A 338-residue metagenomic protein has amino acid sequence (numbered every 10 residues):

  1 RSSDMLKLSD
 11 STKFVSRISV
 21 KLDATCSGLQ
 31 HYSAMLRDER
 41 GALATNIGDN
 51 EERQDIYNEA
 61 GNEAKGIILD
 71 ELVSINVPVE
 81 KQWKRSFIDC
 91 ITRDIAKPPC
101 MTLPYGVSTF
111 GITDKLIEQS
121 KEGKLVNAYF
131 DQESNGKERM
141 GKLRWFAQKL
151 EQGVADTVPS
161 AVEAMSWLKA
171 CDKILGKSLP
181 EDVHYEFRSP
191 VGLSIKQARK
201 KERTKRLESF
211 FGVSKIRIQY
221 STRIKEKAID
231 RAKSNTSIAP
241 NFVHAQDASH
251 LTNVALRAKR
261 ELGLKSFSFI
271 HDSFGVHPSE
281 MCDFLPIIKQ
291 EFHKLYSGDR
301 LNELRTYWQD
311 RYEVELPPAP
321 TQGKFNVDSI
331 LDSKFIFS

Functional and structural regions predicted by a protein language model:
R1-S338: Conserved catalytic core of nucleotide polymerization and phosphodiester-bond processing enzymes
